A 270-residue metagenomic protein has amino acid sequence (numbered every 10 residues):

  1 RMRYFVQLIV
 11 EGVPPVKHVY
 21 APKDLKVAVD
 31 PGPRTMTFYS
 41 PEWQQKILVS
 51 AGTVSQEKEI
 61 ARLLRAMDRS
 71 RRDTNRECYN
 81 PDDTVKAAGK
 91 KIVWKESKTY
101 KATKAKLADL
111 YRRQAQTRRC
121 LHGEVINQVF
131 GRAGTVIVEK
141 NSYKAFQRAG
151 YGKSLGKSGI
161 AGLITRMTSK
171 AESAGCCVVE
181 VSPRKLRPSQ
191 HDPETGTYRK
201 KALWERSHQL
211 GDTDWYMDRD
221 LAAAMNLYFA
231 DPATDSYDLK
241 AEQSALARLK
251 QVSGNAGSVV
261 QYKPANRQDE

Functional and structural regions predicted by a protein language model:
M2-E270: Positively charged, helix-rich recognition surfaces that bind polyanionic ligands
